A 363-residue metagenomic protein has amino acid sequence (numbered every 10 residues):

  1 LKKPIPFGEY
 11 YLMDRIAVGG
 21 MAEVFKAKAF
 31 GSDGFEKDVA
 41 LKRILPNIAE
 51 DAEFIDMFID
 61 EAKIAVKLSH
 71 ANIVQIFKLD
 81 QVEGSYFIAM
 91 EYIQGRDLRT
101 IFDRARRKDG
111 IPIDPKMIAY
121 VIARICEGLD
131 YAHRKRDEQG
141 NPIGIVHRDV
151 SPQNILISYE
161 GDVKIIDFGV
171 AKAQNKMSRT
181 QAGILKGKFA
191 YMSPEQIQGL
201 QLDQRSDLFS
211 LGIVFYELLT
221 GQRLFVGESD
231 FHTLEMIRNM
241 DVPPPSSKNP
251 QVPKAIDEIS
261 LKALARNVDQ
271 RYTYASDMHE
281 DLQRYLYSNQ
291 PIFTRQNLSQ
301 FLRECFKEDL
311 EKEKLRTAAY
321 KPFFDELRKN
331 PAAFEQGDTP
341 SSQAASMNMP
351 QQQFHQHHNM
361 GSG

Functional and structural regions predicted by a protein language model:
L1-D241: Conserved ATP-binding/catalytic core of the eukaryotic-like protein kinase fold, especially serine/threonine kinases
G95, T100, D149, A344 (+1 more regions): Positively charged, low-complexity intrinsically disordered regions
Q153-L156, A190-D338, S342-Q356: C-terminal lobe helix-coil module of Hanks-type protein kinase domains
